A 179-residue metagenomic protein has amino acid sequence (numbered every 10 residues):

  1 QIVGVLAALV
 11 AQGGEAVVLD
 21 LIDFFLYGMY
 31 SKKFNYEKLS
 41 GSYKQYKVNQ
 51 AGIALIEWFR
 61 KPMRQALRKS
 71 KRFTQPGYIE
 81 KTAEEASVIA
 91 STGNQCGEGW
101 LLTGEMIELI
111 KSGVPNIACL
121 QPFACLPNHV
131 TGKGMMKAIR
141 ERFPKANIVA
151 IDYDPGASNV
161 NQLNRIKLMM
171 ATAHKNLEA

Functional and structural regions predicted by a protein language model:
Q1-A179: An N-terminal assembly and electron-transfer interface module characteristic of large anaerobic redox and radical
